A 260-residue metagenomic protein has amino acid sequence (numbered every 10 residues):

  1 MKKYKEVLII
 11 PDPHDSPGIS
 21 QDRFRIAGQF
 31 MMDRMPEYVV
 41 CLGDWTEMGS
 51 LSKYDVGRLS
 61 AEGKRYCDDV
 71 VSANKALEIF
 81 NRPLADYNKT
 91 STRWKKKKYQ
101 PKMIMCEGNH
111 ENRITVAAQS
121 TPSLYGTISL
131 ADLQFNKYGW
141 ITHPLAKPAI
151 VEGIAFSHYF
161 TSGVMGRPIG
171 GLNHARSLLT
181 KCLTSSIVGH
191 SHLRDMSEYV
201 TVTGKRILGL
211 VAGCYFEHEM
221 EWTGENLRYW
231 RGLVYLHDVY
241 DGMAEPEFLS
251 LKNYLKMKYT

Functional and structural regions predicted by a protein language model:
M1-E78: N-terminal active-site segment of His-dependent metallophosphoesterases
V7-I9, V39-C41, M105, A155 (+1 more regions): Residue-level marker for buried hydrophobic side chains located in beta-strands that build the well-ordered beta-sheet
P11-D15, G43-T46, N109-E111, Y159-T161 (+2 more regions): Active-site metal-binding loops of divalent metal-dependent hydrolases
I19-S20, G49-K53, I114-Q119, R167-I169 (+1 more regions): A short acidic (Asp/Glu
V39, M103-M105, G209, P246: Hydrophobic/aromatic residues located in beta-strands of well-ordered beta-sheets within soluble catalytic
L51-P144: Active-site neighborhood of divalent metal-dependent phosphoester bond hydrolases
G153, S157-L249: Conserved beta-sheet core of the metallophosphoesterase superfamily
E247-Y259: Short, solvent-exposed aromatic-acidic interface loops
